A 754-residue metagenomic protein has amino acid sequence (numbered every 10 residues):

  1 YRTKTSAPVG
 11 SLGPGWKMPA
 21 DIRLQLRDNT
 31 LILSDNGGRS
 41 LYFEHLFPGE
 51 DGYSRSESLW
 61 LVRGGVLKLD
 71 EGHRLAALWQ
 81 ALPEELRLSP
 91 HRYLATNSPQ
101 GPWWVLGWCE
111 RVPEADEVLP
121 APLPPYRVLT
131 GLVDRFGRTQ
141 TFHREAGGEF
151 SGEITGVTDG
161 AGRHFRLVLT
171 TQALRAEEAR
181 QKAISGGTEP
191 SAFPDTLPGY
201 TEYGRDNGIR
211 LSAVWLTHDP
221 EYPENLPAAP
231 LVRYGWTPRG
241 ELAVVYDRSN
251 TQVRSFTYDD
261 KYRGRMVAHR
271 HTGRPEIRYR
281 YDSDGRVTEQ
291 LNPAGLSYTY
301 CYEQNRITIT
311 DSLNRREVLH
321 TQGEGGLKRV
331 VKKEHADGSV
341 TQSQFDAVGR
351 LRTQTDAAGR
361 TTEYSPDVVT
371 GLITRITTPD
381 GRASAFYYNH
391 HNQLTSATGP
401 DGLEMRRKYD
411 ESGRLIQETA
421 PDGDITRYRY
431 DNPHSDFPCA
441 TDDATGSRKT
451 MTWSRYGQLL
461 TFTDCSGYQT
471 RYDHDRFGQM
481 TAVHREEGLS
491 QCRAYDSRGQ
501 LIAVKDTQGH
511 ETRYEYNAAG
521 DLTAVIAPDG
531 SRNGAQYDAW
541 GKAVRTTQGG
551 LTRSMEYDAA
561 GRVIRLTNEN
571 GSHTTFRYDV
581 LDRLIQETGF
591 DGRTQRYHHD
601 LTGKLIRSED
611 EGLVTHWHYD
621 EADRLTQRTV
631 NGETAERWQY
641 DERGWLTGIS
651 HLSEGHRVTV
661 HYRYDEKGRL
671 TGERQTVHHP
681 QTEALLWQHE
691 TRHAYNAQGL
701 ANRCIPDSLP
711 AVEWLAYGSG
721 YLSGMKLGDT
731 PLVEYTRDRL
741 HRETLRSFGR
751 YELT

Functional and structural regions predicted by a protein language model:
T3-R27: Acidic, aromatic-enriched beta-alpha/helix-loop junctions
L12-P14, P19, T30-T754: Extended charged/polar low-complexity repeat regions
